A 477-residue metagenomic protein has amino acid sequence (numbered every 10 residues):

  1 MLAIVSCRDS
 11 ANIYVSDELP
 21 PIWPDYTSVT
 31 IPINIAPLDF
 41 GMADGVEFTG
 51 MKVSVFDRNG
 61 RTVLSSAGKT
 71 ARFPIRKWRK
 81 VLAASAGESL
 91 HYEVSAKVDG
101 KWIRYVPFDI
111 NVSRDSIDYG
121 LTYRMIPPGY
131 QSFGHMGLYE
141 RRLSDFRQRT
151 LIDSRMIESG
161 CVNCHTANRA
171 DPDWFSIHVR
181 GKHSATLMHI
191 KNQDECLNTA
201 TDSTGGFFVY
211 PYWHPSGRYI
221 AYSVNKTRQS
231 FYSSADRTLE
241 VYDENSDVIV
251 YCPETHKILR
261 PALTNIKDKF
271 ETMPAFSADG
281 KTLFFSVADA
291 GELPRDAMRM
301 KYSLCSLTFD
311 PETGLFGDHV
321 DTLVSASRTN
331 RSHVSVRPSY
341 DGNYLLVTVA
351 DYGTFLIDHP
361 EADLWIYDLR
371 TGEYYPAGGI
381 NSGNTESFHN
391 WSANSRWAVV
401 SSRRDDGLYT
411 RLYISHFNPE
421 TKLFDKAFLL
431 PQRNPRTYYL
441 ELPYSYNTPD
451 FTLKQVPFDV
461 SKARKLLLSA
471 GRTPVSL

Functional and structural regions predicted by a protein language model:
M1-V5: Sec-dependent bacterial lipoprotein signal peptides
C7-L477: Sequence signature of WD/YWTD-type beta-propeller architectures
